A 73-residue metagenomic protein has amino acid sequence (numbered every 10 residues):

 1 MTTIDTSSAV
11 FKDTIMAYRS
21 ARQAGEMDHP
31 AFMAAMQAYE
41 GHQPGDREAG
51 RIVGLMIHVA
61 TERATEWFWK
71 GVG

Functional and structural regions predicted by a protein language model:
M1-G73: C-terminal alpha-helical interaction appendages
